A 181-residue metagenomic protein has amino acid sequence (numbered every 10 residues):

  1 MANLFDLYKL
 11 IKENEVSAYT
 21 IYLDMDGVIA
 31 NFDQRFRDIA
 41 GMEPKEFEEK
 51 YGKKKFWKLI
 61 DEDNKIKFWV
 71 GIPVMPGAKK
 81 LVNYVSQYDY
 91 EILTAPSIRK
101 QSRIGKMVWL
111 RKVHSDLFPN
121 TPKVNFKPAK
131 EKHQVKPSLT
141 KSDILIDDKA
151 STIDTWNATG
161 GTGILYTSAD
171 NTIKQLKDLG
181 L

Functional and structural regions predicted by a protein language model:
M1-T20, V28, V74-G77, Y84 (+1 more regions): Charge-dense, intrinsically disordered terminal/linker segments
N14-E62, S168: Active-site neighborhood of HAD-like aspartate-dependent phosphohydrolases
A30-D33, D38, Y90, R99-R103 (+3 more regions): Short catalytic/ligand-binding loop motif for oxyanion handling, primarily in non-cytosolic enzymes, centered on
R37-G41, W109, G160-I164: Glycine-rich, phosphate-binding/catalytic loops in enzymes
D61-I92, R99-I104: Short, acidic loop-to-helix structural element flanking the phosphoryl-transfer center in phosphate-processing enzymes
L93-I144, A150-I153: Substrate-recognition "cap/lid" segment bordering the active-site pocket of phosphatases
K141-D178: Acidic, Mg2+-coordinating phosphoryl-transfer loop and its flanking beta/alpha structural elements, shared across
